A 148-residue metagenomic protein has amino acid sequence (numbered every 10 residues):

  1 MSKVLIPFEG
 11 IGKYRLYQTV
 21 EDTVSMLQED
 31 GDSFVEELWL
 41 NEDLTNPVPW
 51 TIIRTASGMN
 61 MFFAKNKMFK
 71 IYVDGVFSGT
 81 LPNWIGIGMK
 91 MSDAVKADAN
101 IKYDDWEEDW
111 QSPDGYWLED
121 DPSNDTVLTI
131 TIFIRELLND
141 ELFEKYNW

Functional and structural regions predicted by a protein language model:
M1-W148: Short helix/turn-capping signatures at newly exposed starts of structured segments
